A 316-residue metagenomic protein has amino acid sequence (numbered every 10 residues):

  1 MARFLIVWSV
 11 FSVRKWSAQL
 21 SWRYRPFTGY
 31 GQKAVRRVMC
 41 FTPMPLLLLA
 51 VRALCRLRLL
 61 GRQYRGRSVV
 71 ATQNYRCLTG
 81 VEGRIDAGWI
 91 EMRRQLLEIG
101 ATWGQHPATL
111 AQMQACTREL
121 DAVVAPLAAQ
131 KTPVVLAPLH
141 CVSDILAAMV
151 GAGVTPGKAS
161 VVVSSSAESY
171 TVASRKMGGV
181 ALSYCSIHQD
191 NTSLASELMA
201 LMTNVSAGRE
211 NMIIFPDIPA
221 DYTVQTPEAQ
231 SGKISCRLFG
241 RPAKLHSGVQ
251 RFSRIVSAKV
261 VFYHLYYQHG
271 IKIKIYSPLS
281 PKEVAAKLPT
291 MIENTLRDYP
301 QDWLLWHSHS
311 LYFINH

Functional and structural regions predicted by a protein language model:
M1-Q19, E91-Q112, K158-G178, T203-P219 (+3 more regions): Short N-terminal secondary-structure initiator segments
A2-S143: Membrane-anchoring hydrophobic helices of lipid-metabolizing enzymes
L78, A129-Q130, G151-V154, I273-L279: Alpha-helix C-terminal capping segments
V124-A125, A147-A152, A173-M177, M202-T203 (+2 more regions): Short amphipathic alpha-helical segments and helix-helix/interface helices
P126-K131, G153-T155, N204-G208: Flexible, charged surface loops at secondary-structure boundaries
K131-T192: Catalytic core of membrane glycerolipid acyltransferases/transacylases, capturing the structured, soluble-facing
V180-S183, N191-H316: Non-catalytic C-terminal accessory region of glycerolipid acyltransferases and related lyso-lipid remodeling enzymes
